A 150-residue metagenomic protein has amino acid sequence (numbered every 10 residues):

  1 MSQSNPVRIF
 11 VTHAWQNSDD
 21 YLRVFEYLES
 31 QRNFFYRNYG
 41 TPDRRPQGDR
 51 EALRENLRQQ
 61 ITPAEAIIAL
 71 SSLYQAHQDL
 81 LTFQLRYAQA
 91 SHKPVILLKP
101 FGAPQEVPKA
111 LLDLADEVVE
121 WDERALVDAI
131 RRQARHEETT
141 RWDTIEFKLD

Functional and structural regions predicted by a protein language model:
M1-P63, D143-D150: Conserved N-terminal substructure of TIR/SEFIR domains
S18-Y21, H77, A103-P108: Short catalytic/ligand-binding loop motif for oxyanion handling, primarily in non-cytosolic enzymes, centered on
Y36, V95-L97, V118-E120: Conserved beta-strand scaffold positions in the cores of enzyme catalytic domains, especially in NTP/NDP-utilizing
R50-R54, T82, E123: Structural motif corresponding to alpha-helix initiation and N-cap regions
Q60-A103: Conserved beta-strand-loop-alpha-helix hinge of the TIR/SEFIR fold
G102-V118: Glycine-rich, charge-decorated loop segments at or immediately adjacent to ligand/cofactor-binding or catalytic sites
D113-A129: Short, glycine-/small-residue-rich phosphate/pyrophosphate-handling segment
L126-I145: A charged, well-structured terminal subsegment
